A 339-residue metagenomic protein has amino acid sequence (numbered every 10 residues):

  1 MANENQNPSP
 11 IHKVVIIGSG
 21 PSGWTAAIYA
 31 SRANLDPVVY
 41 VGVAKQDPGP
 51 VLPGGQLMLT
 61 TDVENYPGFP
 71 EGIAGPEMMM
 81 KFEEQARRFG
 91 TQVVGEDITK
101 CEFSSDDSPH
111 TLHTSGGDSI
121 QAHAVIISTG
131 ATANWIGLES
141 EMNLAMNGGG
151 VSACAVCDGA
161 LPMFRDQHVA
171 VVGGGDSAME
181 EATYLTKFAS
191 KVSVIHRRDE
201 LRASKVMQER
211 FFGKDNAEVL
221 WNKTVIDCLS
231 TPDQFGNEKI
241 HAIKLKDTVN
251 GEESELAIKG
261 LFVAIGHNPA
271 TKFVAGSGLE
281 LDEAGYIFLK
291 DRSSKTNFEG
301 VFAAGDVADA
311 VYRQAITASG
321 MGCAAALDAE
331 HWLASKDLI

Functional and structural regions predicted by a protein language model:
A2-E4, I11, N143-M163, I265-Y312 (+2 more regions): FAD-site-proximal beta/loop scaffold in flavoenzymes
A2-I17, R32-A33, V38-K45, L59 (+4 more regions): FAD-binding core/adjacent interface of flavoenzyme oxidoreductases
H12-F89, M179-K205, L281-D282: Beta1-alpha1 glycine-rich phosphate/pyrophosphate-binding loop at the start of Rossmann-like nucleotide-binding domains
I16, V171-V172: Hydrophobic Val/Ile/Leu positions in short beta-strands of Rossmann-like dinucleotide-binding domains
G20-P21, A131-A133, G175-S177, D309: Residue-level detector of alpha-helix initiation sites
A27-I28, G137-E141, A182-Y184, V206-M207 (+2 more regions): Short amphipathic alpha-helical segments
I28, M179-T183, F298, A304-I339: A conserved FAD-binding loop/helix module that cradles the flavin
A86-T114, I120-A122, T186-D291, F298 (+1 more regions): A Rossmann-like FAD-binding core segment of flavoenzymes
